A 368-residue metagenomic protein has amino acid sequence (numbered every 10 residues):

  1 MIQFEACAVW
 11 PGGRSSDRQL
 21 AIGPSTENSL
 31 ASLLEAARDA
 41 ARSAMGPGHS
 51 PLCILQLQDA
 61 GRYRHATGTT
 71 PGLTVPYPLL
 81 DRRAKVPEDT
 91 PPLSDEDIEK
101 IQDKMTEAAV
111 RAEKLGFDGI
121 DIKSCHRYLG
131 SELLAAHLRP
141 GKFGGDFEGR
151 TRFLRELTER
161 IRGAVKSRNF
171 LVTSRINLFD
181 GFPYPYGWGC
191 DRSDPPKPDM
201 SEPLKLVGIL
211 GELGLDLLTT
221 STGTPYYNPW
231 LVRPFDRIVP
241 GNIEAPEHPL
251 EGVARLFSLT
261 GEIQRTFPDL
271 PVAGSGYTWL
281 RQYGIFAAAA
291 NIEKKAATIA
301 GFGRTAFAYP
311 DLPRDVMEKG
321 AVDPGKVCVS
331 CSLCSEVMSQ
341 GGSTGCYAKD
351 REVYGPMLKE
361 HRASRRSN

Functional and structural regions predicted by a protein language model:
M1-N368: Flavin-dependent oxidoreductase catalytic cores
